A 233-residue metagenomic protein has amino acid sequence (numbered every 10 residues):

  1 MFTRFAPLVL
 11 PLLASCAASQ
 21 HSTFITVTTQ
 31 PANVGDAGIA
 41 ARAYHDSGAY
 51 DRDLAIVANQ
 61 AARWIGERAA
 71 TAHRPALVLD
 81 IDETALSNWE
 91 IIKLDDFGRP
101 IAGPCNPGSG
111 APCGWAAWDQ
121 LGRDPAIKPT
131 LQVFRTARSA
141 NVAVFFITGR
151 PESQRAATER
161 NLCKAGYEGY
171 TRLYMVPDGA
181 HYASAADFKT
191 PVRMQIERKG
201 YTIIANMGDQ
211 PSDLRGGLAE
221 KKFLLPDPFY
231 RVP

Functional and structural regions predicted by a protein language model:
R4-S15: Bacterial N-terminal signal peptides
C16-L79: Non-catalytic pre-domain segments flanking phosphatase-related domains
H21-T29, A140-V142, P151-P233: C-terminal cap/substrate-recognition subdomain and adjoining C-terminal extension of metal-dependent phosphatase-like
Y50-A61, A126-V133, Q154, T158 (+1 more regions): Stable alpha-helical elements in mature extracytoplasmic
Q60, W64-T71, T84, N88 (+4 more regions): Structured segments of extracytoplasmic/periplasmic soluble domains in secreted or envelope-associated proteins
A69-A76, A85-D124, S139: Active-site neighborhood of HAD-like aspartate-dependent phosphohydrolases
L79-I81, M207-G208: Active-site flanking residues adjacent to catalytic metal/cofactor-binding acidic residues
A116-F145, E152-S153: Short, acidic loop-to-helix structural element flanking the phosphoryl-transfer center in phosphate-processing enzymes
